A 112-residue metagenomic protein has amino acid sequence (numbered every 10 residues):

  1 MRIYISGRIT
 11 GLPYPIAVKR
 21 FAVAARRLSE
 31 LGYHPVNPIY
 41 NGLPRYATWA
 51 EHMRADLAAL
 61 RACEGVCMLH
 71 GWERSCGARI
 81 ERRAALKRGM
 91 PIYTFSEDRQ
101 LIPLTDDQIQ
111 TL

Functional and structural regions predicted by a protein language model:
M1-L112: Conserved catalytic or regulatory cores that recognize and/or transform ribose-phosphate-containing ligands
